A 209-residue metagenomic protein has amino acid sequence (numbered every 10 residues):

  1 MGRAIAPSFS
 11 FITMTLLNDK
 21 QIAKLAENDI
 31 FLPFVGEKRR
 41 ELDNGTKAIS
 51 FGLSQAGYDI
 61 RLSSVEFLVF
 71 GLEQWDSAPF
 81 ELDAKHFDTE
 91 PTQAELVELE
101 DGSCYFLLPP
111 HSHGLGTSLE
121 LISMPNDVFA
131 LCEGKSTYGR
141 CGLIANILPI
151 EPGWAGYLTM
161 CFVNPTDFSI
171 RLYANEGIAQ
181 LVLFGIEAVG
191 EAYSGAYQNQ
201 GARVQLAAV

Functional and structural regions predicted by a protein language model:
M1-F9: Positively charged N-terminal leader segments that act as targeting/secretion signals
F9-V209: DUTPase catalytic domain/fold
